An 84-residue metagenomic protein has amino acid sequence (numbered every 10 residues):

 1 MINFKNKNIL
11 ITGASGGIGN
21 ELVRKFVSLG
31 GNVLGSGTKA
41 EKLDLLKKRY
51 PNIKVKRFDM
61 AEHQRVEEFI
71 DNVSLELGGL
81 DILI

Functional and structural regions predicted by a protein language model:
M1-N8: Flexible N-terminal pre-Rossmann segment of NAD(P)-dependent oxidoreductases
N8, N32, K54, G79-D81: Structural signature of beta-strand start/N-cap positions in the alpha/beta core of ABC transporter nucleotide-binding
N8, S15-G16: Conserved glycine-rich cofactor-binding loop
G19-N20: N-terminal Rossmann-fold NAD(P) dinucleotide-binding loop
F26: Aromatic pocket-lining residues of Rossmann-like dinucleotide-binding sites
L29-L45: Conserved glycine-rich Rossmann-like NAD(P)H-binding loop of the short-chain dehydrogenase/reductase
R57-F69: The beta1-alpha1 cofactor-binding region of Rossmann-like NAD(H)/NADP(H)-dependent oxidoreductases
N72-L83: A glycine-rich helix->loop->beta "capping" turn within Rossmann-like NAD(P)(H)-dependent oxidoreductase domains
